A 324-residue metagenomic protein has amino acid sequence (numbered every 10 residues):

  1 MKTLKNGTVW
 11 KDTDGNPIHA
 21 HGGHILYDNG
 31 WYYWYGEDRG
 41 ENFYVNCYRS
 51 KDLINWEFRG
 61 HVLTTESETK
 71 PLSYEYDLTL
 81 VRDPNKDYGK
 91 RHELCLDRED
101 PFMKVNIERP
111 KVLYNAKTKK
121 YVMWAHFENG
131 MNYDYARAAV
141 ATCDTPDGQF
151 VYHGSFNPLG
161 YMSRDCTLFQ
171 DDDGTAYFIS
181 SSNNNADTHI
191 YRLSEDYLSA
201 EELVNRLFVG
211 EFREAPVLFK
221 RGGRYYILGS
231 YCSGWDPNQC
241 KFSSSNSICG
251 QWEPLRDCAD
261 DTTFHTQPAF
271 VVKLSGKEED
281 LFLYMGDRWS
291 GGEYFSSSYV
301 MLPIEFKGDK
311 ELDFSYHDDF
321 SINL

Functional and structural regions predicted by a protein language model:
M1-L324: Carbohydrate-active catalytic/glycan-binding domains of CAZyme proteins, especially the secreted or lumenal ectodomains
